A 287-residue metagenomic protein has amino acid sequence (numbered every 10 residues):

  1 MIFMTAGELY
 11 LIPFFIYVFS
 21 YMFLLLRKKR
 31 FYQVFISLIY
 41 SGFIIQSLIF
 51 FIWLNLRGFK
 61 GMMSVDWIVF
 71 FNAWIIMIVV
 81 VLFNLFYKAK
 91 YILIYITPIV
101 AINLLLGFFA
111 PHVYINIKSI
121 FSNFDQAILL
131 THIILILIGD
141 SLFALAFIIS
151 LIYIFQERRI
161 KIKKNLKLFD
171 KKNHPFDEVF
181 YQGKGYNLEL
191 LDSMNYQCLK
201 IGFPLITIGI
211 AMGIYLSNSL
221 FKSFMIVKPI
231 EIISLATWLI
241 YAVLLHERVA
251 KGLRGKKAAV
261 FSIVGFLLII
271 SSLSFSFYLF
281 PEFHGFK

Functional and structural regions predicted by a protein language model:
F3-N116, I136-F155, L168-Y181, L191-L216 (+1 more regions): Hydrophobic cores of alpha-helical transmembrane segments in multi-pass integral membrane proteins
L54-N55, F121-N123, N218-S219: Short hydrophobic "helix-edge" motifs at membrane interfaces and signal-peptide entry regions
N116-L129: Interhelical loops and loop-helix junctions of multi-pass membrane transporters/channels
F155-N165, S219-F224, H284: Membrane-interfacial segments
